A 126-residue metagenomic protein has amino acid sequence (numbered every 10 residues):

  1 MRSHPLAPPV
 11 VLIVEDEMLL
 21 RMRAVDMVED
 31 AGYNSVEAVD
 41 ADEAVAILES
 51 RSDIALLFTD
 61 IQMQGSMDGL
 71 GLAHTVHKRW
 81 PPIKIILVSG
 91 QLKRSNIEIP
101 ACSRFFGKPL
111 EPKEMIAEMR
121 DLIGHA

Functional and structural regions predicted by a protein language model:
M1-L12, M18-L19, V25, E43 (+4 more regions): Non-catalytic signal-transmission and effector/linker regions of two-component phosphorelay proteins
M18-V36: Two-component/phosphorelay signaling modules centered on CheY-like receiver
E37-L56: Acidic, metal-coordinating helix/loop segments flanking the phosphotransfer/catalytic sites of two-component signaling
D40, M67-L72: Acidic catalytic/metal-coordinating carboxylates
E49-S52, G65, T75-P82, R94 (+1 more regions): Conserved phosphotransfer cores of two-component systems
D60-I61: Active-site residues of response regulator receiver
V88-S89: Hydrophobic/aromatic residues positioned on beta-strands within the core alpha/beta folds
E98-G107: As written
